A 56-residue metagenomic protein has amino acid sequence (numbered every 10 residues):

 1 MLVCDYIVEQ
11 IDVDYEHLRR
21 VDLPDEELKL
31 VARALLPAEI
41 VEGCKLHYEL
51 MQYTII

Functional and structural regions predicted by a protein language model:
M1-V13: Structural detector for short beta-strands of small beta-barrel domains
L2-V3, A32, I40: Residues that act as N-cap/strand-start positions at coil-to-secondary-structure junctions
D14-R19: Short aromatic-glycine-enriched beta-strand elements
E26-P37: Beta-strand/loop nucleic-acid-binding surfaces
L35-H47: Short nucleic-acid-contacting surface segments enriched for D/E, G, S/T with interspersed K/R
L50-I56: Short, Lys/Arg- and Gly-enriched loop/turn segments at beta-strand edges
